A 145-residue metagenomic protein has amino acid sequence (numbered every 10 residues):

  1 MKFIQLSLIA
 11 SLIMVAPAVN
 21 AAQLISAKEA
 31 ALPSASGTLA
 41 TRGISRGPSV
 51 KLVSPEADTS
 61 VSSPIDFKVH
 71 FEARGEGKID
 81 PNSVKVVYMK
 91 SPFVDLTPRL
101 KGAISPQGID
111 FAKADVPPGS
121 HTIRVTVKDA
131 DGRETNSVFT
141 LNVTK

Functional and structural regions predicted by a protein language model:
V15-A18: N-terminal signal peptide c-region/cleavage motif recognized by signal peptidases
A21-I65, E72: Short, compositionally biased P/S/T/A/G/V-rich stretches that sit at domain boundaries
R74-V86: Solvent-exposed loop/turn segments flanking beta-strands in beta-repeat/beta-sandwich domains
K101-D110: Aromatic sugar-binding surface patches on proteins that engage polysaccharides or sugar-phosphate polymers
K113-S120: Surface-exposed, short loops/turns at beta-strand junctions within beta-sandwich domains
V125-V127: Conserved structural position at the C-terminal beta-strand of extracellular beta-sandwich adhesion modules
E134-F139: Extracellular and select intracellular beta-sandwich modules with Ser/Thr-enriched, small-residue motifs on
T140-K145: Short beta-strand edge segments in extracellular beta-sheet folds
